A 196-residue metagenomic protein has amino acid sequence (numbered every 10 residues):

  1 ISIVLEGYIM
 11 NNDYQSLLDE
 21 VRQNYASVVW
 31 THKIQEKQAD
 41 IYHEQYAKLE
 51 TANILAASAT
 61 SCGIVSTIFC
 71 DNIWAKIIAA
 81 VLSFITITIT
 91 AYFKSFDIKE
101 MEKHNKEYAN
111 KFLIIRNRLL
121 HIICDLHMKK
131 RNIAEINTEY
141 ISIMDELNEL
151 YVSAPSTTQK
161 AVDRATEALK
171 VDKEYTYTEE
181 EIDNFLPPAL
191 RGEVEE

Functional and structural regions predicted by a protein language model:
G7-L55, A75, Y92, F96-E196: Conserved non-transmembrane functional hotspots
I54-C62, V81-A91, I115: Hydrophobic alpha-helical transmembrane segments of multipass integral membrane proteins
T60-C70, T88-E100: Membrane-helix exit/interface motif
D71-S83: Hydrophobic alpha-helical transmembrane segments
